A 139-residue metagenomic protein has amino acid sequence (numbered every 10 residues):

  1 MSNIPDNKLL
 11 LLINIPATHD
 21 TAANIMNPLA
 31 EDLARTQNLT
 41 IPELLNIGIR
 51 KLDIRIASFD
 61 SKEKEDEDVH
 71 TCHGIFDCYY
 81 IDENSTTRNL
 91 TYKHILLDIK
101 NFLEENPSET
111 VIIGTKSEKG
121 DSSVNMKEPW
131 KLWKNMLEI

Functional and structural regions predicted by a protein language model:
M1-I47, D60-E105, T110: Long, acidic (Asp/Glu-rich), low-complexity accessory segments flanking structured domains
H19-T21, K51, I56-S61, S117-S122: Solvent-exposed loop/turn segments at secondary-structure junctions within structured extracellular/periplasmic domains
N38-T40, R55, E138: Glycine-rich loops and low-complexity Gly/Arg-rich segments that provide flexible linkers or classic glycine-based
L44, R55, I113: Conserved, mostly hydrophobic/aromatic
T87-L90, V124, E128: Alpha-helix N-cap and loop-to-helix initiation/capping positions
N106-S123: Active-site groove signature of glycoside hydrolases
K119-D121, W130-W133: Serine-dependent carboxylesterase/thioesterase catalytic core of lipase-like alpha/beta-hydrolase/SGNH enzymes
W133-I139: Acidic, His- and aromatic-enriched active-site or binding-groove loops in soluble protein domains that engage sugars
